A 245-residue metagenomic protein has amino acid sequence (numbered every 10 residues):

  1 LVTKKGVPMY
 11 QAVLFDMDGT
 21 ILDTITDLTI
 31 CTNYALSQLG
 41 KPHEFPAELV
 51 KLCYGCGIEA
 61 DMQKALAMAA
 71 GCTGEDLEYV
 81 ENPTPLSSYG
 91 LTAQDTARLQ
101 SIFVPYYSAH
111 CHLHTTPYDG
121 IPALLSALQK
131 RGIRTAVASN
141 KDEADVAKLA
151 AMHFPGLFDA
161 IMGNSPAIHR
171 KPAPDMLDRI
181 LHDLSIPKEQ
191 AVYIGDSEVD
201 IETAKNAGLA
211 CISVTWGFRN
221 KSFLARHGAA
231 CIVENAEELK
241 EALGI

Functional and structural regions predicted by a protein language model:
K4-V13, S37, Q129, D142-E143 (+1 more regions): Asp-based, Mg2+/Mn2+-dependent phosphohydrolase catalytic module
Y10-A123, R131, A144: N-terminal helical cap/lid subdomain that shapes the substrate entry/recognition surface in HAD-like hydrolases
